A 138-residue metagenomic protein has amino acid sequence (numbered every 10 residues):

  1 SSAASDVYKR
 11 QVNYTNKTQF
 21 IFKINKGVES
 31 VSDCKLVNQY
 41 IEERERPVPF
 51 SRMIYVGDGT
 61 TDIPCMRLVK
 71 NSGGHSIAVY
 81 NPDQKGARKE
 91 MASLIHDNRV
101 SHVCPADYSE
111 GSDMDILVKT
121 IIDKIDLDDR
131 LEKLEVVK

Functional and structural regions predicted by a protein language model:
S1-Y8: Short, small-residue-biased leader/transition segments that mark boundaries at the very start of proteins
K9-N16, F20-K26: Histidine/lysine/aspartate-rich catalytic loop segments that bind and position anionic ligands
Q11-Y14, E43, S93: Homeobox/homeodomain signature
N13-K17, K35-Y40, P64-C65: A broad, low-specificity signal for short, low-complexity segments enriched in glycine/proline and polar/charged
F20-F22, Y40, F50: Phenylalanine-focused residue identity feature
F22-V37: A conserved mid-domain beta-alpha-beta active-site/ligand-binding segment of alpha/beta enzyme cores
N38, E45-K138: Mg2+-dependent phosphoryl-transfer enzymes with acidic/Ser/Thr/Gly-rich catalytic loops
